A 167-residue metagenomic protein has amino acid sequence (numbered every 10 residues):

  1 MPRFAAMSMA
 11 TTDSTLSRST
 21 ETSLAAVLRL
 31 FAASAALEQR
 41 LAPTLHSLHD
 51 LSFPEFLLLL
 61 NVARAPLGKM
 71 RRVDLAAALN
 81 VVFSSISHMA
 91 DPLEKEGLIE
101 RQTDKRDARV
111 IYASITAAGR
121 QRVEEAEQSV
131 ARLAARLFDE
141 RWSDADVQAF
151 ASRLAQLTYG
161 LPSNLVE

Functional and structural regions predicted by a protein language model:
M1-E21, D144-E167: C-terminal regulatory/oligomerization modules of transcriptional regulators
M1-H49, E96: N-terminal leader segment of winged-helix/HTH proteins
T12-S14, D91-A149: Charged, amphipathic alpha-helical coiled-coil/dimerization segments
S19-T22, L51, I115, R141-W142: Alpha-helical hairpin
V27-L45, V123-W142, V147-L161: Hydrophobic alpha-helical core bundles mediating ligand binding, dimerization, or RNAP-core interactions
Q39-V82, V166: N-terminal helix-turn-helix DNA-binding core of bacterial DNA-binding proteins
S85, M89-P92, R153: Residues within the DNA-recognition helix of helix-turn-helix
